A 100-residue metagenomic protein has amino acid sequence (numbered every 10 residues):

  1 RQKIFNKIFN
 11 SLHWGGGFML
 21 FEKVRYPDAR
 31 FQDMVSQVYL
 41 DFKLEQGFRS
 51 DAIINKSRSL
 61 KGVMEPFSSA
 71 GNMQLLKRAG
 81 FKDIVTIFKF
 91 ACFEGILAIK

Functional and structural regions predicted by a protein language model:
R1-Q2, Q32: Conserved strand-to-helix beginnings and helix N-cap segments that scaffold or border functional pockets
Q2-G15: A short glycine-rich, Lys/Arg-flanked "PGG" loop and its adjoining helix->strand segment in the class I
I4, S68, A91-E94: Generic hydrophobic secondary-structure packing signal
N6-I8, Q37-L40, K89: Short, low-complexity, polar/charged sequence segments that are solvent-exposed and flexible
F18-M19, D83: A short hydrophobic/small-residue beta-strand
F21-A79: C-terminal alpha-helical "lid/dimerization" subdomain adjacent to the S-adenosyl-L-methionine
M73-K100: Core SAM-dependent methyltransferase catalytic element
